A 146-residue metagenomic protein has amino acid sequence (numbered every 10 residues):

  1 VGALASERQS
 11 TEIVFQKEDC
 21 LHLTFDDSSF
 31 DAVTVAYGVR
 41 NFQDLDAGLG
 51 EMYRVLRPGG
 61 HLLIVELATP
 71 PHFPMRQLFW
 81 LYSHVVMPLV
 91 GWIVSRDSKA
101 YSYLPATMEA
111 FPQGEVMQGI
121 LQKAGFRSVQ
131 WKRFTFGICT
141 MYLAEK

Functional and structural regions predicted by a protein language model:
R8-L23: Conserved SAM-binding strand-loop segment of SAM-dependent methyltransferases
H22-D27, Q43: Short conserved loop adjoining the S-adenosyl-L-methionine
V33-T34: Hydrophobic beta-strand segment of the Class I
Y37-R40: Short catalytic micro-motifs in class I SAM-dependent methyltransferases
D46-H61: A short glycine-rich, Lys/Arg-flanked "PGG" loop and its adjoining helix->strand segment in the class I
H61-G91: Conserved class I S-adenosyl-L-methionine
V94-Y101, T107-A124: Short alpha-helix
Q118, Q122-K146: Core SAM-dependent methyltransferase catalytic element
